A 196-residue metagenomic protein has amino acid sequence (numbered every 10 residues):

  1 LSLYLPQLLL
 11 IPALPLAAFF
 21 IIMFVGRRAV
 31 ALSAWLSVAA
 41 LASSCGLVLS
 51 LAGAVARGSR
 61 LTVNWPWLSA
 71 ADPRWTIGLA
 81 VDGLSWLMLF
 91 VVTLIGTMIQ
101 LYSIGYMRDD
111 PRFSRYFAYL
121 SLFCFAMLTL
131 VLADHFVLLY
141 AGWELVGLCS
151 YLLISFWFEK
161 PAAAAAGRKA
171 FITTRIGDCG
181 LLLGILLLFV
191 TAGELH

Functional and structural regions predicted by a protein language model:
L1-H196: ...captures the hydrophobic TM-helix bundle architecture rather than a specific catalytic motif, and can also fire on
